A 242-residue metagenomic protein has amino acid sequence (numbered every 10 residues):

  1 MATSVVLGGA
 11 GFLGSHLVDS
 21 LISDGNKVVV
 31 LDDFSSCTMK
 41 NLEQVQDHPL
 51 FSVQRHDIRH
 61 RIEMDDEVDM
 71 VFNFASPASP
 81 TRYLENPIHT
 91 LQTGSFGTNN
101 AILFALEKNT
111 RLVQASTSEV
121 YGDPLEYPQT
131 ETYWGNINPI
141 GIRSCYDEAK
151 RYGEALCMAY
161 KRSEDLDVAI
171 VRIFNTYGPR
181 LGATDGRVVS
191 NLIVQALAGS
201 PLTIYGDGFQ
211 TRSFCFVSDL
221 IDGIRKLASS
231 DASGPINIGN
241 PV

Functional and structural regions predicted by a protein language model:
M1-T176, A196, S218-I224, A228: N-terminal Rossmann-like NAD(P)+-binding domain of SDR-like oxidoreductases, especially those catalyzing
L7, T176-R180, I204-F214, I236-V242: Glycine-rich Rossmann NAD(P)(H)-binding loop
D47, G141, L181-D185, V242: Residue-level signature of the cytosolic catalytic core of signaling kinases
R55-H56, L192, G206, N240: Pocket-edge structural micro-motifs
T98, V189-S190, V242: Amphipathic alpha-helical segments in well-structured domains
Y127-P128, A183-N191: A glycine/serine/threonine-rich, flexible loop-to-helix segment that serves as the NAD(P) cofactor-binding "lid"
R162, S190-L202, R212-N237: Alpha-helical substrate-binding/gating segment
